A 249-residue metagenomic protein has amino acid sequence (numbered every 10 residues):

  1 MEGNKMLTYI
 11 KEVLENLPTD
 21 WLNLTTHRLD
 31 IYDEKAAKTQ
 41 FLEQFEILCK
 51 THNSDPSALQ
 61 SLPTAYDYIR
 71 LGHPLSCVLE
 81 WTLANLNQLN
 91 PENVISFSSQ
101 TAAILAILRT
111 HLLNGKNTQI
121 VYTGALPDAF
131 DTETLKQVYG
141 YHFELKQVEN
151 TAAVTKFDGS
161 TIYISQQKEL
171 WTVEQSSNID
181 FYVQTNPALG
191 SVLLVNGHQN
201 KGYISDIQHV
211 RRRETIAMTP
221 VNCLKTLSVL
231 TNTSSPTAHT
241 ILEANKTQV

Functional and structural regions predicted by a protein language model:
E2-L105, R109-V249: Conserved N-terminal alpha-helix of the aminotransferase class I/II PLP-enzyme fold
